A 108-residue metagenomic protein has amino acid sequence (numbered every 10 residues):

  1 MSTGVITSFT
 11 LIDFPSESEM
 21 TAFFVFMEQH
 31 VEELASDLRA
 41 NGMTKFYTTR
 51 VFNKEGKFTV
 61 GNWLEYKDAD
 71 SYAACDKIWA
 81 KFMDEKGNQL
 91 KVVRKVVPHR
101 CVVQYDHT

Functional and structural regions predicted by a protein language model:
M1-I6, R39-G61, D84-T108: Glycine-rich beta-strand-turn "strand-cap" elements at beta-sheet edges
T3, P15-E17: Positively charged, hydrophobic/aromatic-enriched amphipathic segments
L11, F52-K54, A80: Short, solvent-exposed aromatic-acidic interface loops
L11-D13, W63-E65: Short hydrophobic/aromatic beta-strand micro-patches that form the beta-sheet surface supporting nucleotide- or nucleic
S18-F46, A80-K86: Short amphipathic alpha-helical segments
M20-A22, K67-A80: Short amphipathic alpha-helices within nucleic acid-binding modules
M27-H30, R50-V51, D70, D76 (+2 more regions): Generic alpha-helical secondary structure signal
